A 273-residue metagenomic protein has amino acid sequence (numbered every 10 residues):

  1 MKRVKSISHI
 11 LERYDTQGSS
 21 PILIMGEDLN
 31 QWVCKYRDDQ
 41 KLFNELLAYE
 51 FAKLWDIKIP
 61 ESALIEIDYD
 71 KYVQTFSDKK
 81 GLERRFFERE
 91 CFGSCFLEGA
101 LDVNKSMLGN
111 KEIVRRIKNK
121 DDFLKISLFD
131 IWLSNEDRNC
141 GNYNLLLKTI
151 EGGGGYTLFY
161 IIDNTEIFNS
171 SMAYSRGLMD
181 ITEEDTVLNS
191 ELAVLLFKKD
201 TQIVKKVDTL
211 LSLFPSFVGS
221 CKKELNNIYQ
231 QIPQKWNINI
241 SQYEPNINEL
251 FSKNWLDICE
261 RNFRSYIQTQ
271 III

Functional and structural regions predicted by a protein language model:
M1-K105, W132-E136: Conserved ATP-binding subdomain of kinase catalytic cores across diverse folds
F51-W55, K80-G81, K111-R116, L178-E183: Short, low-complexity, polar/charged sequence segments that are solvent-exposed and flexible
I57-E61, R84-R89, I117-D121, G152-G153 (+2 more regions): Glycine-rich loops and low-complexity Gly/Arg-rich segments that provide flexible linkers or classic glycine-based
A63-I67, D122-S127, N189-K198: Short C-terminal domain-edge/linker segments immediately following a structured domain
E88, V103-K118, L188-L192: Short secondary-structure transition/capping segments
M107-A173: Conserved kinase catalytic-core segment
G154-I273: C-terminal catalytic region of ATP-dependent kinase domains
